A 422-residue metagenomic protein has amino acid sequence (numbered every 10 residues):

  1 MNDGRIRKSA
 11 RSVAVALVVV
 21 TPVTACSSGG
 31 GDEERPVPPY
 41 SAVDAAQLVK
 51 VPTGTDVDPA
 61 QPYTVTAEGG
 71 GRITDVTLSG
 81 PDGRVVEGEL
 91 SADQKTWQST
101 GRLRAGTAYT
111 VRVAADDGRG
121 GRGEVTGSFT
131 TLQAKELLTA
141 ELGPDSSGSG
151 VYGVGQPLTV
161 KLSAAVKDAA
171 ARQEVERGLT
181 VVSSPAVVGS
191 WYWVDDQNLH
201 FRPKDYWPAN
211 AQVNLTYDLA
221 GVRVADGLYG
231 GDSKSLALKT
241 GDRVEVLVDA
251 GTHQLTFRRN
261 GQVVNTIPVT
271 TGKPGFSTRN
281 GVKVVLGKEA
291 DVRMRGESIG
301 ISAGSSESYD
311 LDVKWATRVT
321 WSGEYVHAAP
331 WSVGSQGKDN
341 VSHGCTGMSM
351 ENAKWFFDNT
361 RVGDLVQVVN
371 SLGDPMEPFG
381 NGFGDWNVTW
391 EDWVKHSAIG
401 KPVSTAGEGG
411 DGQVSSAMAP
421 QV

Functional and structural regions predicted by a protein language model:
N2-V23, S27-D242, V269, E408: Acidic, low-complexity Ser/Thr/Gly/Pro-rich repeat segments typical of extracellular/periplasmic and surface-exposed
T55, G101, G150, V154 (+9 more regions): Extracytoplasmic/periplasmic, Sec-exported soluble proteins
A67-G69, G101, S183, P203 (+5 more regions): Pocket-edge structural micro-motifs
A108, A114, S163-K167, Q212 (+5 more regions): Sec-exported extracytoplasmic/periplasmic mature domains
T110-R112, T126, T159, E176 (+6 more regions): Extracytoplasmic/secreted envelope proteins and their assembly/folding machinery, especially bacterial periplasmic
L199, T240, L247-A250, G347-N352: Short, glycine/acidic-rich beta->alpha junctions
V224-G334: Gly/Pro-biased beta-strand-loop elements
N280, G296-V422: Exported/periplasmic cell-wall-interacting domains
